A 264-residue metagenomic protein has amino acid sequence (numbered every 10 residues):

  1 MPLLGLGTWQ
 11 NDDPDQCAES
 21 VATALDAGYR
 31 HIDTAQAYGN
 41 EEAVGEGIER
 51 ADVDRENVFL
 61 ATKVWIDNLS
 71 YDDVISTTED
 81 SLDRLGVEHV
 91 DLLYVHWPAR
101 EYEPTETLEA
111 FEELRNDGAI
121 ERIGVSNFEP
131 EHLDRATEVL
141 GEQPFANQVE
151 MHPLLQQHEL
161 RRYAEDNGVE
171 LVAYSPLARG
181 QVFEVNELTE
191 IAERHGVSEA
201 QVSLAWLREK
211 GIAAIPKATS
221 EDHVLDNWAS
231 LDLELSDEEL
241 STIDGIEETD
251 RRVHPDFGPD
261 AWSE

Functional and structural regions predicted by a protein language model:
M1-V58, S263: N-terminal binding-site loop/beta-alpha segment at the start of enzyme catalytic domains that lines or forms
D12-D15, D33-A43, D67-D72, R100-E103 (+2 more regions): Acidic-and-aromatic substrate-binding clefts and catalytic sites of carbohydrate-active enzymes
D12-L25, S70-L85, L133: Short, acidic/polar
T23-D26, G45-N57, T78-E88, E113-R115 (+2 more regions): Acidic (Asp/Glu)-rich catalytic clusters
R30, E88-D91, E121, F145: Short acidic/polar active-site loop segments enriched in Thr and Asp
K63-L114: Glycine/small-residue-rich loop that forms an oxyanion/phosphate-binding "nest" at active or ligand-binding sites
P98-E264: Beta/alpha (TIM)-barrel catalytic core signal, keyed to glycine-rich beta->alpha loops juxtaposed to Asp/Glu that bind
